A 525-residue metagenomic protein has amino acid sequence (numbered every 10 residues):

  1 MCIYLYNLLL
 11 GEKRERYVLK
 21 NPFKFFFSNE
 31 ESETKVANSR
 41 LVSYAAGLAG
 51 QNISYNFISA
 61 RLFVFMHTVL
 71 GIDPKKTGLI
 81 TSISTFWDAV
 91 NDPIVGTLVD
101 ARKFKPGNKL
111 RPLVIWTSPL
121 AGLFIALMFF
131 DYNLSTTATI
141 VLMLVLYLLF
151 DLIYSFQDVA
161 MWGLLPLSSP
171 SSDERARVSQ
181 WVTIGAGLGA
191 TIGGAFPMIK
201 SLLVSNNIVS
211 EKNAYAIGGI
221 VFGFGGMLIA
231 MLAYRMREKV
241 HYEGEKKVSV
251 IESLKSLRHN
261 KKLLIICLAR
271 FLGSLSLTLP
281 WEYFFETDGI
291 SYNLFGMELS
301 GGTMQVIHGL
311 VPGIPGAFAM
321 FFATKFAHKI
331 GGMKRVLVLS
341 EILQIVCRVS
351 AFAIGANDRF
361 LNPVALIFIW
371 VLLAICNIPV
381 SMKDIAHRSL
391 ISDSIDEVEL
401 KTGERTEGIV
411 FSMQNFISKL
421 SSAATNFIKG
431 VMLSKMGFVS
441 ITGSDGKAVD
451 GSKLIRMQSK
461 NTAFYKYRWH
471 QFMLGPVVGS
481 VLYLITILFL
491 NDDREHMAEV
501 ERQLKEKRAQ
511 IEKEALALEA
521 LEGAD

Functional and structural regions predicted by a protein language model:
L9, K20-D525: Membrane-embedded alpha-helical bundles of multi-pass transporters/translocases, especially carrier/permease families
